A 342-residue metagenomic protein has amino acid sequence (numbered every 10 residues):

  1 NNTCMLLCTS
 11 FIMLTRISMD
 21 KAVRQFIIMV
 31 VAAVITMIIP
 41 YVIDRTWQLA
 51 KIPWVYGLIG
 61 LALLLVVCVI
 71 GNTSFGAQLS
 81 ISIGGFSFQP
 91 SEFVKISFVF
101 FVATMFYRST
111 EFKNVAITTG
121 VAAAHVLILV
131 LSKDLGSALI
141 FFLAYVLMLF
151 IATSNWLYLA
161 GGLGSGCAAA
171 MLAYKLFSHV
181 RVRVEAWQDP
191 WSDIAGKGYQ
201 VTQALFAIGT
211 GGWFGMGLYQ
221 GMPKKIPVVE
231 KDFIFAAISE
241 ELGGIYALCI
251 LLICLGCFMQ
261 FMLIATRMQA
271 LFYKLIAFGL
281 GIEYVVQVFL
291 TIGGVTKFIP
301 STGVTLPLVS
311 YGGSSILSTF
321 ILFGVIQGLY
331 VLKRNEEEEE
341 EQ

Functional and structural regions predicted by a protein language model:
N1-K197, A236-T296, I321, V325 (+1 more regions): Hydrophobic alpha-helical transmembrane segments of multi-pass inner membrane proteins, especially in bacterial systems
G85-E92, L131-K133, G212, M216 (+1 more regions): Glycine/serine-rich anion-binding loops at beta->alpha junctions that coordinate negatively charged ligand groups
S97, F233, S315: Active-site phosphate/pyrophosphate-handling residues
D134-L139, F214-L218, V229-K231, L248 (+2 more regions): Transmembrane helix boundary and interhelical junction motifs in multipass membrane proteins
P190-K231, F235, G244-Y246: TM-adjacent membrane-interface loops and short helices in multi-pass inner/ER membrane proteins
L290-Q342: A juxtamembrane structural motif centered on a specific transmembrane helix
